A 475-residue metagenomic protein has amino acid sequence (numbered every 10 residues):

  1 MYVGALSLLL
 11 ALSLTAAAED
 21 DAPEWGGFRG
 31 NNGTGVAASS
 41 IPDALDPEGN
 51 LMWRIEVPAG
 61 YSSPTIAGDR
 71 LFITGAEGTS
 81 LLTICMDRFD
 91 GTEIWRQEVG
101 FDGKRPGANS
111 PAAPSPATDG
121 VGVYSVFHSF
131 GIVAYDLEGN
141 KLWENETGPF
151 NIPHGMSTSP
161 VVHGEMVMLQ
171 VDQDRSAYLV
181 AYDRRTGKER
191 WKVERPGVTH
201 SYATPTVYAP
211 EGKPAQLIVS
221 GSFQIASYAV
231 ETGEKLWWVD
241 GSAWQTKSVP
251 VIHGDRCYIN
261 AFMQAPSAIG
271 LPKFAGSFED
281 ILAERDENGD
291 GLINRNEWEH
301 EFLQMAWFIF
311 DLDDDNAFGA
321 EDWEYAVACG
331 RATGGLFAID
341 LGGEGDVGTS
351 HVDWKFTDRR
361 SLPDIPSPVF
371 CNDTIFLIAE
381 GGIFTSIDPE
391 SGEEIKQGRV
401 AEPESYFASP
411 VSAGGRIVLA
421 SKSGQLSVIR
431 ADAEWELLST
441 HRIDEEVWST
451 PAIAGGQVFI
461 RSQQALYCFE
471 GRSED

Functional and structural regions predicted by a protein language model:
V3-S13: Bacterial N-terminal signal peptides
A16-D475: Noncatalytic, solvent-exposed loop/strand surfaces of beta-propeller-type extracellular/periplasmic domains
